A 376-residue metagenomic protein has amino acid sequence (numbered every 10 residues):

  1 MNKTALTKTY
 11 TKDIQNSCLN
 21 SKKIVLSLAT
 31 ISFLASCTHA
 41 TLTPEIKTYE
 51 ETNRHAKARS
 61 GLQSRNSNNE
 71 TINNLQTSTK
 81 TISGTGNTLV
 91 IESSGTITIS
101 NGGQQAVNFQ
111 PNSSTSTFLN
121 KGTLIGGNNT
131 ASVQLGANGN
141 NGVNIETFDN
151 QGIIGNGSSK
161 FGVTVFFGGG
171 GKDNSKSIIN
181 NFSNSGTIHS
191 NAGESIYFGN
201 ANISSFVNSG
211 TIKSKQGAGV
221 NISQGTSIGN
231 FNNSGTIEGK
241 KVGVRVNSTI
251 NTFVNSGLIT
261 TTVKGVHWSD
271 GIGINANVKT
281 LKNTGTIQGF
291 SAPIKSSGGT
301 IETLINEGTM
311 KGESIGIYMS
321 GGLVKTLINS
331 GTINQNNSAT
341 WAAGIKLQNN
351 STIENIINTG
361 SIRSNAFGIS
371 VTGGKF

Functional and structural regions predicted by a protein language model:
M1-A29, F33-L34, T48-E50, H55-K57: Bacterial Sec-dependent N-terminal signal peptides
M1-K3, T7, A40-T71, G84: Low-complexity, acidic Ser/Thr/Pro-rich repeat tracts that form intrinsically disordered stalk/linker regions of very
Y10, Y49, F166, Y197-F198 (+6 more regions): Aromatic (phenylalanine/tyrosine) cluster motif
Q63-Q76, T88-G103, T115-A131, I145-V163 (+10 more regions): Beta-strand-rich solenoid/repeat architectures in extracellular/passenger domains of polysaccharide-targeting enzymes
T79-T81, G103-N108, T130-G136, G142 (+9 more regions): Structural detector of coil-to-beta-strand junctions
I82, S100, Q110, F198-G199 (+11 more regions): Low-complexity, polar/charged sequence tracts that form flexible coils or short amphipathic helices and often embed
N358, G373-F376: Short, intrinsically disordered, charge-balanced linker/junction segments flanking boundaries in proteins
